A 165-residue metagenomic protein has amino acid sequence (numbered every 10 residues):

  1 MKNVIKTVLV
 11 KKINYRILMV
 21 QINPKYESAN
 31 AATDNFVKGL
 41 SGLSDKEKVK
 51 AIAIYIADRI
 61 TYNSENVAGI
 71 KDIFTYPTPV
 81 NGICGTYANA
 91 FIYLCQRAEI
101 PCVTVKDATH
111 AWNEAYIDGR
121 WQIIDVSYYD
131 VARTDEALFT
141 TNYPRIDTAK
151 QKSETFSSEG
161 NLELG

Functional and structural regions predicted by a protein language model:
M1-A31, Y128: Linear, non-domain "peripheral" regions
N23-Y76: Secondary-structure boundary elements
P24, P79-G82, T104: Alpha-helix capping and helix-loop boundary segments enriched in small/acidic/polar residues
K48-I52, V80-C95: Active-site nucleophilic cysteine motif
N63-N66, P77-V80, Y129, R133-A137: Repeated polar recognition positions within modular binding domains
K71-Y76, G85, T109-H110: Short, surface-exposed coil-to-beta transition loops
T86-A149: Hydrophobic/aromatic-rich core segments of domains that either
F139-G165: Leloir-type glycosyltransferase catalytic cores
